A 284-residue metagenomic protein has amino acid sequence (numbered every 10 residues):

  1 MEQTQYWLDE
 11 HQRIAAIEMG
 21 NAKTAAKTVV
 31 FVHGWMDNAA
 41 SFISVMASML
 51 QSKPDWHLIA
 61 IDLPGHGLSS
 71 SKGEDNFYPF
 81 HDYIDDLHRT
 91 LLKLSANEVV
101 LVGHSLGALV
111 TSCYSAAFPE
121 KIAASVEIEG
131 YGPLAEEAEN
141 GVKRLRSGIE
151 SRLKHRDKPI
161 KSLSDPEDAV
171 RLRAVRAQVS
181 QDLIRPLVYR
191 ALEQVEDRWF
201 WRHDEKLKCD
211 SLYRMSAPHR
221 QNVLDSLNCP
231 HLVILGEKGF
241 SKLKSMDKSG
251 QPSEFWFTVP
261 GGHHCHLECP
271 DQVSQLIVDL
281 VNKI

Functional and structural regions predicted by a protein language model:
M1-V30, L50-W56, L94-N97, G132 (+1 more regions): Alpha/beta-hydrolase fold catalytic core
D9, H57-V102, Q275: Active-site loop/oxyanion-hole signature of alpha/beta-hydrolase fold enzymes
N21-S70: Conserved HGGG/HGGXW glycine-rich cap/lid loop of the alpha/beta-hydrolase fold
G103-G107, T111: Gly/Ala-rich beta-loop-alpha elbow adjacent to hydrolase catalytic centers
A116, A123-S162: Flexible "cap/lid" loop of the alpha/beta hydrolase fold
K158-R214: Conserved alpha/beta-hydrolase catalytic His-Asp/Glu region
E193-S249: Conserved serine/cysteine hydrolase catalytic core
G261-P270: Catalytic histidine-centered segment of alpha/beta-hydrolase-like enzymes
